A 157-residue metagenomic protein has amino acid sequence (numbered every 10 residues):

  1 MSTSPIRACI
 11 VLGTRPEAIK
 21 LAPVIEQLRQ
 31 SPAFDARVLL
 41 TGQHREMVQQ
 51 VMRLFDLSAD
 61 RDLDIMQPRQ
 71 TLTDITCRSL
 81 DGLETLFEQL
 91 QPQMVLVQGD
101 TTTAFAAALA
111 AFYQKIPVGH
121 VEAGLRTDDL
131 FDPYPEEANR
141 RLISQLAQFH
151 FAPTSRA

Functional and structural regions predicted by a protein language model:
M1-G42: N-terminal subdomain of nucleotide-sugar transferases
R7, Q93-M94: Structural motif
V11, L39, V97-G99, V121: Structural motif
P32-I75, G82: Conserved nucleotide-sugar phosphate-binding/catalytic loop shared by glycosyltransferases and other
D60, Q93, Q148: Conserved acidic residues
F87, Q91-Q93: Proline-aspartate-enriched helix->loop->beta-strand connector
L96-Q114: An aromatic- and histidine-rich active-site surface loop
I116-A157: Active-site-proximal region of nucleotide-activated glycan assembly enzymes, centered on histidine/acidic-rich loops
